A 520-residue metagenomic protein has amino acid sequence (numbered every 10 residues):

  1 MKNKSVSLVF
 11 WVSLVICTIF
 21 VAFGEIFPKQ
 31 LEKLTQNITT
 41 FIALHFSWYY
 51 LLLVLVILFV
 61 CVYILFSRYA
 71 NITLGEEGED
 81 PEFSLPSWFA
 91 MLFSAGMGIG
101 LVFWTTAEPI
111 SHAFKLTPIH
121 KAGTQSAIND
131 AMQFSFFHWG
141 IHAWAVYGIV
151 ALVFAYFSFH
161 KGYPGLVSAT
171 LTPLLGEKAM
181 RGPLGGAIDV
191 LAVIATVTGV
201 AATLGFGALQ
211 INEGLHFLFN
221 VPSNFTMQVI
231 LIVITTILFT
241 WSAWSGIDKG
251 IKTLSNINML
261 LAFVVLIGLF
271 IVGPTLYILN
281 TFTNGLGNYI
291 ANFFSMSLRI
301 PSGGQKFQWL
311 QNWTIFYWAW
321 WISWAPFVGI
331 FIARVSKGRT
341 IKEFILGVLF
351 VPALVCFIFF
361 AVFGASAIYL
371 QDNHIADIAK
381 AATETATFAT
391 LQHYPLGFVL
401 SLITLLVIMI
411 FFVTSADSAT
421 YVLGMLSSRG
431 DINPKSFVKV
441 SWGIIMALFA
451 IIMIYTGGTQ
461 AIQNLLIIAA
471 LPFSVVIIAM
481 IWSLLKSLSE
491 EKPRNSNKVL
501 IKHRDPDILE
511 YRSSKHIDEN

Functional and structural regions predicted by a protein language model:
M1-A127, I267, I481-L488, S514-E519: N-terminal alpha-helical transmembrane segments of multi-pass membrane transport and channel/translocase proteins
M1-K4, P28-I42, C61-D80, M132-F137 (+7 more regions): Membrane-water interface regions at transmembrane-helix termini and the short interhelical loops of multi-pass membrane
K2-W11, V15-E25, L58-Y63, M97-L101 (+8 more regions): Helix-loop-helix module between adjacent transmembrane segments
I16, Y49-F66, A262-G273, V355-A365 (+3 more regions): Hydrophobic alpha-helical segments of multi-pass membrane transport proteins
K33-T39, F66-L85, I110-Q133, Y156-P183 (+4 more regions): Flexible loop linkers connecting adjacent transmembrane helices in multi-pass alpha-helical membrane transporters
W48, L85, G123-A131, A179-V190 (+3 more regions): Membrane-interface alpha-helices at helix entry/exit sites of multi-pass transporters
M180-G182, A192-R339, L346, V351-L402 (+1 more regions): Membrane-embedded translocation segments of transport machinery
K498-N520: Long, low-complexity, intrinsically disordered cytosolic termini of multi-pass membrane proteins
